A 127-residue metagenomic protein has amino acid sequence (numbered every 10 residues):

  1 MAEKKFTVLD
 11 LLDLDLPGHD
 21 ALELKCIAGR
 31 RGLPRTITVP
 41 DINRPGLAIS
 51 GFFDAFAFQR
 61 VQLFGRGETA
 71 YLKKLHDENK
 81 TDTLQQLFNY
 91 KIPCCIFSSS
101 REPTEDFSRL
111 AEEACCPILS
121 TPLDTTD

Functional and structural regions predicted by a protein language model:
A2-F88: Gly/Thr-rich phosphate-binding loop signature of adenosyl cofactor/nucleotide-binding cores
G65-G67, S99-S100, P122: Fold-independent oxyanion-binding glycine-rich loops and adjacent beta-strand/coil segments at enzyme active sites
F88-P93, E112-C116: Short, surface-exposed connector motifs at secondary-structure boundaries
Y90, E105, S120-P122: Internal alpha/beta core interface subdomains
P93-S99: Short internal beta-strands
E102-R109: Short, glycine/polar-rich helix-capping loops at beta-to-alpha or helix-loop-helix junctions that flank or form
A114-D127: Long, charge-dense
